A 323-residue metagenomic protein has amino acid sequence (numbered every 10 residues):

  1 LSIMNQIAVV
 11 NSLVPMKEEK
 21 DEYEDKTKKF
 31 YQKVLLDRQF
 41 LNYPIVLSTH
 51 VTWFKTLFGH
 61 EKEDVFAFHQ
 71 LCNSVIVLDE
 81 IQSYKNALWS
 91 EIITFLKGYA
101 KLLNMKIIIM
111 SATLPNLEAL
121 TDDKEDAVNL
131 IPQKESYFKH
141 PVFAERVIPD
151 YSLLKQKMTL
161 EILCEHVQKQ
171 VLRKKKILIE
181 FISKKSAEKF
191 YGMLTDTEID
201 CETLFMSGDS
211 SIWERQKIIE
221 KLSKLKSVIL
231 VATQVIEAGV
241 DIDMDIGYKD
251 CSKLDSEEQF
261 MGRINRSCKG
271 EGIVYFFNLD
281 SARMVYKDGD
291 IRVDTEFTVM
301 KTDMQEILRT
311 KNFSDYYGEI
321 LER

Functional and structural regions predicted by a protein language model:
I3-F58: Inter-Walker segment of RecA-like/P-loop motor cores
A8-E22, I182-K185, T203-I219, V231-E237: Conserved helicase motor
S12, T113-Q170: Interdomain hinge/linker at the junction between the two RecA-like core domains of SF2 helicases
Q39-Y43, H60-S74, S227: Short basic/glycine-enriched coil/helix segment immediately N-terminal to the Walker B
V46-T49, V77-L78, M105-S111, I229-T233: Structural recognition of the conserved hydrophobic beta-strand(s) that form the central parallel beta-sheet of P-loop
T56, I229-M244, Q259-S267: SF2 helicase motor core recognition
V65-S74, Q82-H140: Post-DEXD/H (motif II) to motif III coupling segment of the RecA-like Helicase ATP-binding lobe
A100, E165-K174, E180, K185 (+6 more regions): C-terminal helicase lobe and adjacent C-terminal extensions/tails of nucleic-acid helicase motors
